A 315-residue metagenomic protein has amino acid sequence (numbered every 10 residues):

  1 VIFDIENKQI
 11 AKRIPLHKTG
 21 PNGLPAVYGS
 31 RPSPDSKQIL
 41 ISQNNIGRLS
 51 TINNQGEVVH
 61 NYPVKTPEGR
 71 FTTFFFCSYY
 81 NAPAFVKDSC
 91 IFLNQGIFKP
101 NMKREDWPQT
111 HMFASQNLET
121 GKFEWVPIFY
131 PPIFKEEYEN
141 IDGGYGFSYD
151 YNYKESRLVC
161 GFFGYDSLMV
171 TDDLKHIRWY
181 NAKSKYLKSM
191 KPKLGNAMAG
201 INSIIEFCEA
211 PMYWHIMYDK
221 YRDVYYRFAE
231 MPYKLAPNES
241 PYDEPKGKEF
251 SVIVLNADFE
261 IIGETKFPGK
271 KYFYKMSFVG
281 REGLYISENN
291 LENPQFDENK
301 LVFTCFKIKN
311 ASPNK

Functional and structural regions predicted by a protein language model:
I2, G56, D106-G121, Y242-E260 (+1 more regions): Beta-propeller blade signature
Q9-N44, K65-F74, F267-F273: Blade-loop segments of beta-propeller domains
Y28-D35, Y79-K87, G144-K154, E209-Y221 (+1 more regions): Structural signature of eukaryotic scaffold interfaces centered on beta-propeller domains
N45-K103: Asp-box/WD-like beta-propeller blade repeats and closely related beta-sheet repeat scaffolds
L93-Q109, R227-G247, N289-F303: Short, conserved, GDST-rich strand-edge loop motifs in beta-rich repeat architectures
E105-T171: Loop-centered beta-sheet repeat module
N181-A199, E260-G280: Conserved blade-ending motifs and adjacent loop-strand segments that build the rim/top face of beta-propeller domains
F207-V254: Loop/turn-rich, solvent-exposed surfaces of beta-rich toroidal or solenoidal domains
